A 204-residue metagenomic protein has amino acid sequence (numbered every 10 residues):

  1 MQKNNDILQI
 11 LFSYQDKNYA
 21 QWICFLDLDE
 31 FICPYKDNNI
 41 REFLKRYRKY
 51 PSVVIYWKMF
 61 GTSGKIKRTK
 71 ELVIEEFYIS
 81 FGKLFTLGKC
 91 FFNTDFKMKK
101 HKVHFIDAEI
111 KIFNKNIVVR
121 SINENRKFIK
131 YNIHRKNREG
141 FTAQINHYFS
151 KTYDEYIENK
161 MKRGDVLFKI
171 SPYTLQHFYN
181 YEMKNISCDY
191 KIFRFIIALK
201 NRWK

Functional and structural regions predicted by a protein language model:
M1-F25, P34: Active-site-proximal specificity loops/subdomain of glycosyltransferases
N5-I7, P34-K204: Catalytic-site signature of metal-activated, phosphate-bearing donor transferases, centered on the GT-A/GT-A-like
